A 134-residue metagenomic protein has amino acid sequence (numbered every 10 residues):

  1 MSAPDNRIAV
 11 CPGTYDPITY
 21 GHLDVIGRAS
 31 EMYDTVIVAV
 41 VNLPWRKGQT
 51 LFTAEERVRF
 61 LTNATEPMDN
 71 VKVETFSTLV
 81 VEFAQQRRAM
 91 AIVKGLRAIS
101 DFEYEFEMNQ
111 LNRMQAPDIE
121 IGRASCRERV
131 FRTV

Functional and structural regions predicted by a protein language model:
M1-R132: Nucleotidyltransferase catalytic core that binds NTPs
